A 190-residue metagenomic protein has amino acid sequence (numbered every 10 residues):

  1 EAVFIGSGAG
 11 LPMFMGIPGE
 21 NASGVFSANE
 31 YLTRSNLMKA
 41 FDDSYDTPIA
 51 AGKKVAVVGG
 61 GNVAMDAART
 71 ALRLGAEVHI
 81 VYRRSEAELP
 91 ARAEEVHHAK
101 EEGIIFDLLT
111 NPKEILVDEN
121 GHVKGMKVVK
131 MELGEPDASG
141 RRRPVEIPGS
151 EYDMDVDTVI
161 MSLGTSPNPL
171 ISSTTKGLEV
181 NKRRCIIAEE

Functional and structural regions predicted by a protein language model:
E1-P18, E114-K127, E132-E135, T158-I160 (+1 more regions): Feature captures the FAD/FMN-dependent oxidoreductase FAD-binding
A9, N29-L32, S85-E86: Short, acidic/turn-prone active-site loops that include or flank metal/cofactor- and phosphate-binding residues
P12, A40-G75: Rossmann-like NAD(P)H-binding beta-loop-alpha module
M15-G19, A68-T70, A93, I171-T175: Short amphipathic alpha-helical segments
N21-G52, P136-E190: FAD-site-proximal beta/loop scaffold in flavoenzymes
F26, I105-D107, K127: General small-molecule cofactor/ligand-binding pocket signal
A68-E114: Rossmann-like dinucleotide-binding cores of NAD(P)H-dependent redox enzymes
